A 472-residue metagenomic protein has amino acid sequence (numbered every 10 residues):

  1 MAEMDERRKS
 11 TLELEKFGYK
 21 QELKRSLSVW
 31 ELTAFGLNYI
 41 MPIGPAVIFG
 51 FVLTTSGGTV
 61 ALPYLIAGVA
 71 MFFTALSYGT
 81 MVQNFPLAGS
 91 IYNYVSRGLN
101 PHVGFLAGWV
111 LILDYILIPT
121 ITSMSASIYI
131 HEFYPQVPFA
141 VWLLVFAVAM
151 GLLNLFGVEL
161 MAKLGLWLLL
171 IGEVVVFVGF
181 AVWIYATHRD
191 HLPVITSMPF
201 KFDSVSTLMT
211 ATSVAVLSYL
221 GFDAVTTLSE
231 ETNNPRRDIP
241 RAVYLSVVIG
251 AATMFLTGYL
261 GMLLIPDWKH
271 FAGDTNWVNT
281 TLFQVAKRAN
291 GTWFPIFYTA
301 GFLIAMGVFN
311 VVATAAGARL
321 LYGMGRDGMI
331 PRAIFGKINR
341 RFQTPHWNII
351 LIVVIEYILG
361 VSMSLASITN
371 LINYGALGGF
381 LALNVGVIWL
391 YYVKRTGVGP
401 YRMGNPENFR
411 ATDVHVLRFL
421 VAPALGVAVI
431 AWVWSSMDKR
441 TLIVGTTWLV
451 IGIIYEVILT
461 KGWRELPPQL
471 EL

Functional and structural regions predicted by a protein language model:
M1-G50, T54-T59, F72, L76 (+5 more regions): Membrane-interface "cap" regions at the ends of multi-pass membrane proteins
E6, Y92-R97, H102, T122-W142 (+6 more regions): Helix-loop-helix connectors at the membrane interface of multi-pass transporters/channels
G18, L23, V60-A61, P138 (+1 more regions): Helix-loop-helix junctions that connect adjacent transmembrane segments in multi-pass membrane transporters
P45-W142, F146, S246-I249, L256 (+2 more regions): Extracellular loop-to-transmembrane helix junctions
L87, V110-S125, V214, Y219 (+3 more regions): Membrane-helix boundary/coupling elements in multi-pass transport proteins
N93-Y94, N100, H131-E132, Q136 (+2 more regions): TM-loop-TM module centered on a large, flexible mid-protein loop between adjacent transmembrane helices in multi-pass
F139-D190, F202-V205, V243-V248, I372-A382 (+2 more regions): Membrane-interface loop-to-helix entry segments
A186, N370, G375-G379, V416-L472: A generic transmembrane alpha-helix motif of multi-pass inner-membrane proteins
